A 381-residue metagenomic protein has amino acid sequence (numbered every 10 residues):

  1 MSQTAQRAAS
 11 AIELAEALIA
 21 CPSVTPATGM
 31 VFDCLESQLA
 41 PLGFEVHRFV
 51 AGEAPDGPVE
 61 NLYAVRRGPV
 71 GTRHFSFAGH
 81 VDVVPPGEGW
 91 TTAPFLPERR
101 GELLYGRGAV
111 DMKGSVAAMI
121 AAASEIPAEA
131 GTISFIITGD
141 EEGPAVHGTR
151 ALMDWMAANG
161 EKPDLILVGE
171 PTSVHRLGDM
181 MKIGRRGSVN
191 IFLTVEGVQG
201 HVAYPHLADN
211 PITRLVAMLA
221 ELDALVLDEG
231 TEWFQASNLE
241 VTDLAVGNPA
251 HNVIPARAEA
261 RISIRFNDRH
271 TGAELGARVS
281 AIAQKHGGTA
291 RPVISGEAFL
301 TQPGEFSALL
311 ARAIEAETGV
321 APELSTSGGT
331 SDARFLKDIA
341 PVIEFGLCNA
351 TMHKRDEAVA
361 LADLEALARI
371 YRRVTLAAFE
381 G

Functional and structural regions predicted by a protein language model:
M1, P55, P85, P171-R176 (+2 more regions): Metal-dependent amide/peptide-bond hydrolase catalytic core, centered on the "pita-bread" metallohydrolase fold
M1-P86, R257-R261, E274-A281, A362-R369: N-terminal helical capping/dimerization or prosegment-like subdomains of hydrolases acting on amide or phosphate bonds
V46, A64, P97-R99, V241-L244: A structural signal for short hydrophobic beta-strand segments in well-ordered beta-sheet cores
H47, F75-F77, I136, L167 (+1 more regions): Hydrophobic/aromatic beta-strand patches that form the interior of the parallel beta-sheet core in alpha/beta enzyme
T72-I137, D363-A366: Active-site metal-coordination/substrate-binding segment of hydrolases, especially metallo-dependent peptidases
M112-G184, T231: Acidic/histidine-rich catalytic neighborhood of metal-dependent amide-processing enzymes
